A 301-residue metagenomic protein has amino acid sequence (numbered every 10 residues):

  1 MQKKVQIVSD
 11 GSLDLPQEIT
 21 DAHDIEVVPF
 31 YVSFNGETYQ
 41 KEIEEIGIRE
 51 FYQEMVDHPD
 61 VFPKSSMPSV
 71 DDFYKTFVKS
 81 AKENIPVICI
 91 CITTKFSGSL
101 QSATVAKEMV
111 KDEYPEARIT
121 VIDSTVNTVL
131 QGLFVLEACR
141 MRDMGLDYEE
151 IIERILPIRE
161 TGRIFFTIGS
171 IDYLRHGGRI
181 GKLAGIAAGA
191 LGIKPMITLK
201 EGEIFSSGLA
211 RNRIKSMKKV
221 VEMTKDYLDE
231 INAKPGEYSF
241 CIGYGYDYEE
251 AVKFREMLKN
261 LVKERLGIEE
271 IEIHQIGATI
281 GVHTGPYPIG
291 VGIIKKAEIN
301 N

Functional and structural regions predicted by a protein language model:
K3, S12-E26, Y31, P59 (+5 more regions): Mixed-charge interfacial surface used for oligomerization/domain docking and macromolecular partner engagement
V5, I85-C89, Y238-F240: Generic beta-sheet signal
Q6-S66: N-terminal glycine-rich anion-binding loop in soluble enzyme alpha/beta folds
S9, C91, Y244: Short beta-strand/turn micro-motifs composed of small residues that flank or help shape donor/cofactor-binding pockets
E54, T76-S80, M223: CheY-like receiver
S66-V70, M217: A conditional alpha-helix N-cap/helix-loop micro-motif detector
V70-A103: N-terminal glycine-rich phosphate/adenylate-binding segment common to multiple enzyme folds
